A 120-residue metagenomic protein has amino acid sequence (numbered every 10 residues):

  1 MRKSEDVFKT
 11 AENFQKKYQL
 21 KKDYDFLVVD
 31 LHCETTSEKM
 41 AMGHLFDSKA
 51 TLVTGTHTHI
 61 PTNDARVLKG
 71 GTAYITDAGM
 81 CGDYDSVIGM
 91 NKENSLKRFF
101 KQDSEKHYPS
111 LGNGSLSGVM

Functional and structural regions predicted by a protein language model:
M1, V28-D30, I75: Active-site-proximal beta-strand elements of phosphoester/diester hydrolases
M1-Y24: Binuclear metal-dependent hydrolase catalytic cores centered on His/Asp/Glu-rich metal-binding motifs
R2-K9, A41, N113-L116: Conserved active-site and cofactor/substrate-binding residues in soluble primary-metabolism enzymes
S4, L31-K39: Short, surface-exposed loop/turn motifs that are enriched in glycine and acidic residues and include a nearby proline
K22-L31, K49-V53: Short beta-strand/loop segments at the ligand-binding rim of alpha/beta enzyme cores
T36-H107: Conserved beta-sheet core of the metallophosphoesterase superfamily
K106-M120: C-terminal regulatory/interaction regions
